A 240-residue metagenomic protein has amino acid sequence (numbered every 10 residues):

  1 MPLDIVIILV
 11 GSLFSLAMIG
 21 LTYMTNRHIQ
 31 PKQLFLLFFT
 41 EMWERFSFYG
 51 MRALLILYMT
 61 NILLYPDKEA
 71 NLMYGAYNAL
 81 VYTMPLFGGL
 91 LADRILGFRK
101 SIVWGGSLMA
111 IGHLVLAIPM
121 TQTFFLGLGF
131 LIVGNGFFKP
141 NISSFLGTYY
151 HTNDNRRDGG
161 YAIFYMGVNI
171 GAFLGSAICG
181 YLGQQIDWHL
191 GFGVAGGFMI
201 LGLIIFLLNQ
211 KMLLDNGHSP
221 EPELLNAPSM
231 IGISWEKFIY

Functional and structural regions predicted by a protein language model:
M1-L36, T152, G180-Y240: Intracellular loop-helix junctions on the cytosolic face of multi-pass helical membrane proteins
T22, V103-F125: C-terminal ends and interior cores of transmembrane alpha-helices in multi-pass membrane transporters/permeases
Q30, L34, A117-L128, K139: Helix-loop junctions at membrane interfaces in 12-TM secondary transporters
M51-N71: Short amphipathic helix-loop junctions that connect adjacent transmembrane helices in Major Facilitator Superfamily/SLC
R52-A53, L86-L90, N169-Q185: A gly/Pro-rich, aromatic-decorated transmembrane alpha-helix motif that marks the paired, flexible gating helices
G75-D93, K139: Central cavity-lining transmembrane alpha-helices of secondary-active solute carriers, predominantly the Major
D93-G106, N153-D154: Cytoplasmic membrane-interface "Motif A"-like loop-to-helix N-cap segments of 12-TM Major Facilitator Superfamily
F137-T152: Intracellular juxtamembrane helix-capping segments at the cytosolic ends of symmetry-related transmembrane helices
